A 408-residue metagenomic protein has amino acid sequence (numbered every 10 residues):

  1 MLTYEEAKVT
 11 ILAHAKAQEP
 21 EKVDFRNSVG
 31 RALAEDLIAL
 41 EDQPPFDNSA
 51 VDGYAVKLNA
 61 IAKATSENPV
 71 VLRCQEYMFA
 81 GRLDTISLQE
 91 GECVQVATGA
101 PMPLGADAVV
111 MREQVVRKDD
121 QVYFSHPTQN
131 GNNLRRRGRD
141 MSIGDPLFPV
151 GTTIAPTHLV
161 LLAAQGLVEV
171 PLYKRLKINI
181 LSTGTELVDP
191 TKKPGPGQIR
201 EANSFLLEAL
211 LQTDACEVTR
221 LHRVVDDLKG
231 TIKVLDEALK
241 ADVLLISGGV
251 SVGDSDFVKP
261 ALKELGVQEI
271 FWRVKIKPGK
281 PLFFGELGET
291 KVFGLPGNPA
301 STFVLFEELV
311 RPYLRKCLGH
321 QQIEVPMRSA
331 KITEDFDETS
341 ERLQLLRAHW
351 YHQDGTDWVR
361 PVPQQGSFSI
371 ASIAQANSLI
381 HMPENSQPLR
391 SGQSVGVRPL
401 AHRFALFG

Functional and structural regions predicted by a protein language model:
M1-Y4, K8, E21, F25 (+16 more regions): Generic structural signal for well-ordered, non-membrane alpha-helical segments in soluble metabolic enzymes
L2, E21-R26, G30, E35 (+4 more regions): Flexible glycine/proline-rich
L2-A64, I154: Intrinsically disordered, low-complexity, positively charged segments
L2-Y4, Y54-R220, V225, V359 (+2 more regions): Short, glycine/charged-enriched hinge/interface segments at domain edges or termini
Y4, K8, V168-L295, P299-L305: Helix-rich terminal scaffold detector
A15-E19, D36, M102, D145 (+9 more regions): Structural signal for hydrophobic packing residues in well-ordered secondary-structure cores of soluble enzyme domains
D47-S49, A64-E67, T85-Q89, M102-L104 (+14 more regions): Solvent-exposed alpha-helices and their adjacent loops that cap or buttress functional pockets in soluble metabolic
